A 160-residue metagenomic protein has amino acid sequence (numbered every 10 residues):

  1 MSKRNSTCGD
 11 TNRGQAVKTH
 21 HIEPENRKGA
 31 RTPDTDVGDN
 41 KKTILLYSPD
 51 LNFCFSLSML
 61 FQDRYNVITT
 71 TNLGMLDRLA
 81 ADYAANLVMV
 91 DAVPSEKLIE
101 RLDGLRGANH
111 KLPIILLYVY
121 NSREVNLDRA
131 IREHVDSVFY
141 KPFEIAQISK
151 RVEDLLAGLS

Functional and structural regions predicted by a protein language model:
N40-L51, L57, V88: Conserved acidic segment of CheY-like receiver
D50-T69: Two-component/phosphorelay signaling modules centered on CheY-like receiver
T71-L87, S95: Acidic, metal-coordinating helix/loop segments flanking the phosphotransfer/catalytic sites of two-component signaling
I99-K111: Short amphipathic alpha-helix used as the core "switch/output" element in two-component signaling
E100, N121-S137: Alpha4 helix (beta4-alpha4-beta5 surface) of REC/receiver domains from two-component response regulators
K111-E124: A short, hydrophobic beta-strand element within the central beta-sheet of small alpha/beta folds
F143-V152: C-terminal output helix
E153-S160: The C-terminal output helix
